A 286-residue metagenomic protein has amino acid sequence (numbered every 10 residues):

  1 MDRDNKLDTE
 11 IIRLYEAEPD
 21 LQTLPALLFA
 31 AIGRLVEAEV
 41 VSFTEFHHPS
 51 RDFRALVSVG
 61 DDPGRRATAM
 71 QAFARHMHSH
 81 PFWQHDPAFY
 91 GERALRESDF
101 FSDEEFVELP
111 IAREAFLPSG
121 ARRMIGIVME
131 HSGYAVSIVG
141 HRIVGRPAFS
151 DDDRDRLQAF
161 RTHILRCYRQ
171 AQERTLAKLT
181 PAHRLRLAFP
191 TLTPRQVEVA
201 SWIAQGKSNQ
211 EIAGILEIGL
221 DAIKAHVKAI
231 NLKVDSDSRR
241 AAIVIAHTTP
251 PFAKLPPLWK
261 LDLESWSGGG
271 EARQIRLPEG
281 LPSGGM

Functional and structural regions predicted by a protein language model:
M1-L7: N-terminal, Lys/Arg- and Ser/Thr-rich interaction peptides
T9-P19, L27-S132, I138-R146, D151 (+2 more regions): Regulatory input/activation interfaces that engage signals or partners
E10, V197-E198, A241: Pre-recognition alpha-helix immediately N-terminal to the DNA-recognition helix within helix-turn-helix or winged-helix
E173-E198, L255-D262: Regulatory hinge/linker segments at domain boundaries that couple sensory/effector modules to output domains
I203-K207, A246: Short helix-to-turn junction characteristic of helix-turn-helix DNA-binding domains, especially the helix
G206-A241: Recognition helix of helix-turn-helix DNA-binding domains
N231-M286: Basic, Lys/Arg-enriched C-terminal extension of HTH/homeodomain DNA-binding domains
